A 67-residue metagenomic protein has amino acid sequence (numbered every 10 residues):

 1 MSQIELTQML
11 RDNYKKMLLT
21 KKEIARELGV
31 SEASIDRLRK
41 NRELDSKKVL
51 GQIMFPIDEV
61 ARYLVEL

Functional and structural regions predicted by a protein language model:
M1-R37, Q52, I57-L67: Basic Lys/Arg-rich amphipathic helical interaction modules
R42: Glycine-centered, phosphate/nucleic-acid-interacting loop/turn motifs that mediate DNA/RNA or nucleotide
D45-K48: Beta-hairpin "wing" of winged helix-turn-helix
